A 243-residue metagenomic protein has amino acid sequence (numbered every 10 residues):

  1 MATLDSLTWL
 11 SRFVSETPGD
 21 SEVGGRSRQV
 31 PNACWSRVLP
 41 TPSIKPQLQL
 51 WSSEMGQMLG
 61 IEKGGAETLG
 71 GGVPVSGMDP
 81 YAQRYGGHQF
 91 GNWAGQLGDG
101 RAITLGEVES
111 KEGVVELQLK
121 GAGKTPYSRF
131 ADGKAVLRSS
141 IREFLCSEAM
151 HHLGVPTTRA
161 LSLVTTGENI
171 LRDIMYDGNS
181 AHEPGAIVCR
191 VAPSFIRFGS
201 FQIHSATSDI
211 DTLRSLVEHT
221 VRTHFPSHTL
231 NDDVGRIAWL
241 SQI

Functional and structural regions predicted by a protein language model:
M1-Y85, F90: Regulatory N- and C-terminal appendages and interdomain linkers associated with kinase/kinase-like NTP transferase
V23-P31, V115-P126, V217-P226: Active-site-adjacent bridging/hinge elements
E54-G60, G64-A135, A149: Long, structured ligand/cofactor-binding scaffold of large enzymes
L105-E107, E116-Q118, H151, S162 (+2 more regions): Structured core elements
V108-S110, G121-G123, V164-G167, S200-Q202: Short, flexible loop/turn elements at secondary-structure junctions
K124, R129-T158, S162, P226-I243: Conserved kinase catalytic-core segment
S140, I170, D177-I243: ATP-dependent phospho-/nucleotidyl transfer catalytic cores
S162-Y176: Beta-rich nucleic-acid/ligand-interaction surfaces
